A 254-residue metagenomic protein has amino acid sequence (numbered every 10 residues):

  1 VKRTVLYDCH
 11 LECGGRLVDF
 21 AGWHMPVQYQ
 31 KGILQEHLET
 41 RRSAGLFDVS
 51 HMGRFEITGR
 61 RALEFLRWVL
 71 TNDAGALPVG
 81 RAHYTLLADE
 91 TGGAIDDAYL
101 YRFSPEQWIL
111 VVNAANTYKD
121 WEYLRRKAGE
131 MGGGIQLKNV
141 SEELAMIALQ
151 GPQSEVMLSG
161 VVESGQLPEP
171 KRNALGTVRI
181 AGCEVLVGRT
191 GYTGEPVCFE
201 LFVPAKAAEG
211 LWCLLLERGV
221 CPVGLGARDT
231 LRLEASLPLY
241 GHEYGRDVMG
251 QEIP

Functional and structural regions predicted by a protein language model:
V1-A21, M25-Y29, F103-P254: Conserved, structured C-terminal
V1-A88, G93, G226: Acidic, proline/glycine-enriched N-terminal capping motif
Y99-L100: Glycine-rich, Trp-frequent "lid" loop and neighboring beta-strands that shape and gate the flavin cofactor pocket
